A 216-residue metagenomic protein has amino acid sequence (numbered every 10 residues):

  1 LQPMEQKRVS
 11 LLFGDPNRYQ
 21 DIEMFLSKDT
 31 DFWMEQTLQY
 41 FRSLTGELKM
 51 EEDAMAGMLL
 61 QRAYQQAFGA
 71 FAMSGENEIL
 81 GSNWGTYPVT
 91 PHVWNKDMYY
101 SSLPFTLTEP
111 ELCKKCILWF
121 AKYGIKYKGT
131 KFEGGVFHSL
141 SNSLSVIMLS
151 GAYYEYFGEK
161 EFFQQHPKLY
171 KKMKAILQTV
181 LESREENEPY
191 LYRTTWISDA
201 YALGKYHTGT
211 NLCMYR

Functional and structural regions predicted by a protein language model:
L1-P91, E161: Acidic/polar, glycine-enriched structural segments that form the non-catalytic walls/loops of the carbohydrate-binding
M4-E23, G135-S141, L177-R216: The feature captures the catalytic groove of carbohydrate-active enzymes
L11-F13, Q20, A67, T130-F132 (+3 more regions): Generic preference for hydrophobic/aromatic residues in regular secondary structure cores
L26, T45, N83, N95-S102 (+2 more regions): Generic, low-specificity signal for short hydrophobic/alpha-helical stretches with a mild N-terminal bias, encompassing
D29, K168, K172-A175, T195-A200: Secondary-structure junction/capping motif
W33, F41, W94, E185 (+1 more regions): Tryptophan-centered motif/residue detector
G69-Y87, K122-V136, L181-L203: Glycine- and aromatic-rich loop/turn segments at beta-sheet edges
P91-N187, T208-N211, Y215: Aromatic-rich carbohydrate-recognition surfaces in CAZymes
